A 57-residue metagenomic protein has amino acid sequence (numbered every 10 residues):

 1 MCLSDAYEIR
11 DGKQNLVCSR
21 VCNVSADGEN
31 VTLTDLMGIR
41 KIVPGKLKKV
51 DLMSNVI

Functional and structural regions predicted by a protein language model:
C2, A6-I9, K13-I57: Compact, glycine-rich, soluble single-domain proteins
